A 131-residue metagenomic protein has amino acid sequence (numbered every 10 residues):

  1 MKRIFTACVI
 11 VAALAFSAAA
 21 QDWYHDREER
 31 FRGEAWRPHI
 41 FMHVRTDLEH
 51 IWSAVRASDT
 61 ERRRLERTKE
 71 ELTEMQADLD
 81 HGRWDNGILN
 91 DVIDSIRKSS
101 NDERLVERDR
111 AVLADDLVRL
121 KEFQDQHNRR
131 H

Functional and structural regions predicted by a protein language model:
M1-Q21: Classical secretory targeting signals
A19-H131: Glycine- and aromatic-enriched low-complexity segments, predominantly in secreted/extracellular proteins and matrices
